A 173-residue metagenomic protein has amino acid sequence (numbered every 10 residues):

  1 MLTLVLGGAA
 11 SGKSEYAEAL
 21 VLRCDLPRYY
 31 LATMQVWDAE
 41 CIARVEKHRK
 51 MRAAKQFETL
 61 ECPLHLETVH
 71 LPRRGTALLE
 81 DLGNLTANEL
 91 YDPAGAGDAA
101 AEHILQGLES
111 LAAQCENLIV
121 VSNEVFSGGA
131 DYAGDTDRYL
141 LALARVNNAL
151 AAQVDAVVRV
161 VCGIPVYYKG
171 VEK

Functional and structural regions predicted by a protein language model:
L2-P72: Conserved P-loop
T3-V5, R28, G75-N84, L118-V120: Generic beta-sheet signal
A10, Q35, G83, V125-F126: Short, glycine/serine-rich, charged loops/turns that create anion-binding and catalytic segments at active sites
A17, H48, L78, N123 (+1 more regions): Residue-level signal for inorganic ion chemistry
P27, K50-A54, E80-D81, A99-A101 (+1 more regions): Short, surface-exposed linear patches
K47-R49, A77, D137-Y139: Short, hinge-like loop/turn segments at secondary-structure boundaries
K55-H103: Helix-adjacent hinge/juxtasegments
N88-K173: Replace "adjacent to P-loop NTPase cores in ATP/GTP-dependent enzymes" with "adjacent to NTP-binding cores
